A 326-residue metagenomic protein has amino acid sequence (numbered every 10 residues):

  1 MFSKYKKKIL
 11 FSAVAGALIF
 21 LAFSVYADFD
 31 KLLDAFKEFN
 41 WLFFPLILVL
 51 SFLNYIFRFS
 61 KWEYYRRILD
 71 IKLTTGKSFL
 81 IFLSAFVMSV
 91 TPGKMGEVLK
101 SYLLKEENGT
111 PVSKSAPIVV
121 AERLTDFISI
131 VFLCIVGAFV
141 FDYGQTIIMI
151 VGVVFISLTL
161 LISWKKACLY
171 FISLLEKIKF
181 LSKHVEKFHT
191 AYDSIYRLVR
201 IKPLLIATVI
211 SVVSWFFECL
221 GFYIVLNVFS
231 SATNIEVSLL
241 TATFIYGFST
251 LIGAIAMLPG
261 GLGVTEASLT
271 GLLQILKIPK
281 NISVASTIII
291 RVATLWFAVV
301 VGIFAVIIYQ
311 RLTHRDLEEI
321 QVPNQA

Functional and structural regions predicted by a protein language model:
M1-F82, V140, G144-G253, L295-A326: Predominantly cytoplasmic-facing regulatory/coupling regions of multi-pass membrane proteins
T75-S78, M95-L99, T110-A121, P279-I289: Membrane-interface alpha-helices at helix entry/exit sites of multi-pass transporters
L83-V98, L103-E106, I195: Short intracellular "coupling" helices and adjacent cytoplasmic loop segments at the cytosolic face of multi-pass
S84-G93, I245-E266: Transmembrane alpha-helix interface/packing and boundary motifs in multi-pass membrane proteins, characterized by
V87-P92, K114-A138, I252, I289-V300: Membrane-embedded alpha-helical segments of transport systems, primarily multispan ion/solute transporters
M95-E107, A256-I275: Re-entrant/interfacial helical elements at transmembrane boundaries that shape and gate the permeation pathway
T190-A191, M257-G260, T270-I289: Hydrophobic alpha-helical transmembrane segments in multi-pass integral membrane proteins
